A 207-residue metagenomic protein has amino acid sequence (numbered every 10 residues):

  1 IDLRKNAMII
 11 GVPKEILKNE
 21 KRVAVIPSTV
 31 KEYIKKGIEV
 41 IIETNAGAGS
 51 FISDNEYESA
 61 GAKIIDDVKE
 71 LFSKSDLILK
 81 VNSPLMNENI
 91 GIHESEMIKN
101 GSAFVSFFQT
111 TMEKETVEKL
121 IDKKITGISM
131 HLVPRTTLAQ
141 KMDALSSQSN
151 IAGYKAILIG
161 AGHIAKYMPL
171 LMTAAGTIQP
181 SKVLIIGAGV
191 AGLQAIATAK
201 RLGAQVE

Functional and structural regions predicted by a protein language model:
I1-I9, E15, P84, I90-K182: Glycine/serine-rich phosphate-binding loop and adjoining beta1-alpha1 elements at the start of nucleotide-handling
P13-G49, Y167-E207: Glycine-rich phosphate/diphosphate-binding loop of Rossmann-like nucleotide-binding domains
V30, D54, V117, I157 (+1 more regions): Generic hydrophobic/aromatic pocket-lining and core-packing "Φ" positions
V40, I64, F104, G127-I128 (+1 more regions): Hydrophobic beta-strand scaffold residues
I41-K63: N-terminal beta-loop-helix "entrance" segment that forms/cooperates in small-molecule cofactor or anionic ligand
G61-K74: Short acidic low-complexity segments
S75-D76, S102: Conserved acidic residues
